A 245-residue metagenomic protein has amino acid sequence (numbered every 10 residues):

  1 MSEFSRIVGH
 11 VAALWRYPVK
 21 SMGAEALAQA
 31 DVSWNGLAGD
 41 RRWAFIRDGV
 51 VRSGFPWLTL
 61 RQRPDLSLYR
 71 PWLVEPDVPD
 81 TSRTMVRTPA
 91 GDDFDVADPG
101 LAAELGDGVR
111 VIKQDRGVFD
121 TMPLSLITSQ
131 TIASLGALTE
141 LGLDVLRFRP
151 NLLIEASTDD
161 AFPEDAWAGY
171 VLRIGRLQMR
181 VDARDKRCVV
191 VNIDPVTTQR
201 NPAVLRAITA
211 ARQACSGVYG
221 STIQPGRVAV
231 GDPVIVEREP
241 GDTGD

Functional and structural regions predicted by a protein language model:
M1-D245: Metal-cofactor-dependent catalytic cores
